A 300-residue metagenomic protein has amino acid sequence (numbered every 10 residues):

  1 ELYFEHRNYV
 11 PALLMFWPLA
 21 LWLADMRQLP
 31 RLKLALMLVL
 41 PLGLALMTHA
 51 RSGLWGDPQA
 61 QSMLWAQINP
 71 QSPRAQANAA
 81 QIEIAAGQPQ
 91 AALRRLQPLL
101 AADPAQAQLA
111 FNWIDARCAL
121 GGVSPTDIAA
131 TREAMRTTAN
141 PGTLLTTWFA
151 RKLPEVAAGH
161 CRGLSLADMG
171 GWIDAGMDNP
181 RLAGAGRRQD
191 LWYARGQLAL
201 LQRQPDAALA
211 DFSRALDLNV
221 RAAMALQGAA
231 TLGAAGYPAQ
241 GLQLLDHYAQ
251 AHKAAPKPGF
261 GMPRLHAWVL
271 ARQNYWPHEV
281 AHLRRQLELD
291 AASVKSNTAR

Functional and structural regions predicted by a protein language model:
E1-L23: Hydrophobic/aromatic-rich transmembrane helices and adjacent perimembrane loops
E1-Y3, L46-R51: Transmembrane-helix signature of polytopic, lipid-linked glycan biosynthesis machinery
L2, Q28-R31, I68: Juxtamembrane loop-transmembrane helix junctions in multi-pass integral membrane proteins, especially the extracellular
Y9, K33-M37, R74: Residue-level signature of transmembrane alpha-helical entry/exit and packing/kink sites in multi-pass membrane
F16-T48: Signature aromatic-anchored transmembrane alpha helix within multi-pass, membrane-resident enzymes that catalyze glycan
G53-W55: Extracytoplasmic catalytic/substrate-binding loops of multi-pass membrane glycan-assembly enzymes
M63-R300: C-terminal luminal/periplasmic domains and tails of membrane-associated envelope-modifying transferases
